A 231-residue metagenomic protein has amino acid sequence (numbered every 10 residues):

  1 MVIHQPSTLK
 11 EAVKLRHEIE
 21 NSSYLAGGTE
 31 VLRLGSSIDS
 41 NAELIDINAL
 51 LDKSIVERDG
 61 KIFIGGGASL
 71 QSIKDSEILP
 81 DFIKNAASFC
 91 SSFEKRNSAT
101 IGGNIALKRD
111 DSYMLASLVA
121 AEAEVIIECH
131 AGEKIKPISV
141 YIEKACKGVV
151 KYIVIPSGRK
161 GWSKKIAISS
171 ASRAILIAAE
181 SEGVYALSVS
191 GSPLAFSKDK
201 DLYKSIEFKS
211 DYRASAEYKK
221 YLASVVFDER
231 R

Functional and structural regions predicted by a protein language model:
M1-R231: C-terminal structural segment of proteins
